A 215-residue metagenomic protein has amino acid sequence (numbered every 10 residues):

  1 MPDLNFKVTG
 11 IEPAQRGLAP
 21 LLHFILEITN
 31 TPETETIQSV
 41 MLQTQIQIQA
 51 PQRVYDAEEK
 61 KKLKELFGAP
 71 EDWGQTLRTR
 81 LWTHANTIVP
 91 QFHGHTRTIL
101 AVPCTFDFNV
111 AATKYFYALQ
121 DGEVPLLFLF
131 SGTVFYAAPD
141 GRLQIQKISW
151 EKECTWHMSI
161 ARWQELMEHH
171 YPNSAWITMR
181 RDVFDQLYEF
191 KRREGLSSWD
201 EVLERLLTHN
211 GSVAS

Functional and structural regions predicted by a protein language model:
M1-H23: Low-complexity, acidic Ser/Thr/Pro/Gly-rich terminal tails and inter-domain linkers that flank the onset of structured
Q15-I28, I37-I46, C104-F108: Contiguous beta-strand segments within globular domains
Q43-Q49, R97-E151: Internal, hydrophobic beta-strand segments that form the core of beta-sheet-rich folds
I46-E58: Short aromatic-acidic-glycine turn motif
K61-A69, Y136-W176: Short beta-strand elements
K62-Y117: Extended, solvent-exposed segments with strong compositional bias
R181-S198: Surface-exposed, Lys/Arg-rich phosphate-binding patches that contact polyanionic backbones
S197-S215: Short, basic amphipathic alpha-helical segments that act as recognition/interaction helices in nucleic-acid-binding
